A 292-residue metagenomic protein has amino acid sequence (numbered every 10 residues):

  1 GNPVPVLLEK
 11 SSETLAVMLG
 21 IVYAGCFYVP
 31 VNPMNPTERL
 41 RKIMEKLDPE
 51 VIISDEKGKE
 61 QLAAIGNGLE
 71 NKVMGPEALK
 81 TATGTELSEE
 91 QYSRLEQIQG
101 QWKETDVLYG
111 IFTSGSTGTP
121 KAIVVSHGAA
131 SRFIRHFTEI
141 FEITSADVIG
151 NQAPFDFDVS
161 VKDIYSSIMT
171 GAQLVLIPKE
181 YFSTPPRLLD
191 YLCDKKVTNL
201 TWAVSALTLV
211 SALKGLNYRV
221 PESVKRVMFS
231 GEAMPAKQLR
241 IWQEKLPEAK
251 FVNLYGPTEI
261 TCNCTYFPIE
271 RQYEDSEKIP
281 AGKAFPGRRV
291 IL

Functional and structural regions predicted by a protein language model:
G1-S131, F141-E142, G171: Carrier-protein-dependent adenylate-forming modules in NRPS/ANL systems
P3, E9, E13, P36 (+5 more regions): Core catalytic subdomain of AMP-forming adenylate-forming
V4, I21, I52, V107 (+7 more regions): Conserved S/T- and glycine-rich ATP-binding loop of Class I adenylate-forming
L8-S11, N32, I143, A153-S160 (+2 more regions): Conserved AMP-binding
P33, F112, A153-P154, P178-K179 (+4 more regions): Conserved donor-binding loops in enzymes that form glycosidic bonds
E77-R135, L176-I177, E222-L292: Adenylate-forming AMP-binding core of the ANL superfamily, especially NRPS adenylation
K121-G150, D158-T198: Conserved AMP-binding/adenylation subdomain of ANL enzymes
N151, S183-W202, S211-R226, P235-F251: Conserved adenylate-forming
